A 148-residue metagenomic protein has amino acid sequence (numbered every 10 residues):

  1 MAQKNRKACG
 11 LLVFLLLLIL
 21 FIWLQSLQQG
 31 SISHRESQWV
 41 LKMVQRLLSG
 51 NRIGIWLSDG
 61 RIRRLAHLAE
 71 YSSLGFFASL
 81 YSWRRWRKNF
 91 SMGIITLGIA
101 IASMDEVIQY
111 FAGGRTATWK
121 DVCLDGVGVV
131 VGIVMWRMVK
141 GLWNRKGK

Functional and structural regions predicted by a protein language model:
M1-G113, W119-K120, G126, V130-K148: Bulky hydrophobic segments
